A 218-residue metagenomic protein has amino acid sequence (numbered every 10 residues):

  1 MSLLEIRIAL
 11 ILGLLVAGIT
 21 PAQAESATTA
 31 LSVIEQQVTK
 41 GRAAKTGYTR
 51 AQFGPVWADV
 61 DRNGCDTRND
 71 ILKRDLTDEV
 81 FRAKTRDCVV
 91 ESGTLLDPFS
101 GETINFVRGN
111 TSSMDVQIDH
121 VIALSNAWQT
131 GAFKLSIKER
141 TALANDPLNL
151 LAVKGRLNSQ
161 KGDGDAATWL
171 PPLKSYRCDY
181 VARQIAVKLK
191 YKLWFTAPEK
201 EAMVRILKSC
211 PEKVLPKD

Functional and structural regions predicted by a protein language model:
M1-R7: Positively charged n-region of N-terminal signal peptides that target proteins for export
R7-A17: Bacterial N-terminal signal peptides
A24-C65, A197, E212-D218: N-terminal module-boundary/linker segments of secreted carbohydrate-active enzymes
A44-V116, V121-I122: Secreted/periplasmic proteins that engage bacterial cell-wall peptidoglycan
V90, F99-D218: Domain-level detector of nuclease and nuclease-like folds in predominantly extracellular/periplasmic contexts
